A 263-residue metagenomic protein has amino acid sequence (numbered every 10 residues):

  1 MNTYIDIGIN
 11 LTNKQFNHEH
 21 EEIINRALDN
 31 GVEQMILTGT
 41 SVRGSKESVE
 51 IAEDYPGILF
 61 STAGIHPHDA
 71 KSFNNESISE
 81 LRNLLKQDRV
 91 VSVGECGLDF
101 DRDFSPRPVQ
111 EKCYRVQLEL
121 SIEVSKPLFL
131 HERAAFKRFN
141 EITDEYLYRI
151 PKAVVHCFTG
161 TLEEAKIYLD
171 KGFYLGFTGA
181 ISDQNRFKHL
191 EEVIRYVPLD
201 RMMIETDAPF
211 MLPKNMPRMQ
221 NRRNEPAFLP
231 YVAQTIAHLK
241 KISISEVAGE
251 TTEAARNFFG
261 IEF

Functional and structural regions predicted by a protein language model:
M1-F263: Mid-domain alpha/beta scaffold segments of enzyme catalytic cores
